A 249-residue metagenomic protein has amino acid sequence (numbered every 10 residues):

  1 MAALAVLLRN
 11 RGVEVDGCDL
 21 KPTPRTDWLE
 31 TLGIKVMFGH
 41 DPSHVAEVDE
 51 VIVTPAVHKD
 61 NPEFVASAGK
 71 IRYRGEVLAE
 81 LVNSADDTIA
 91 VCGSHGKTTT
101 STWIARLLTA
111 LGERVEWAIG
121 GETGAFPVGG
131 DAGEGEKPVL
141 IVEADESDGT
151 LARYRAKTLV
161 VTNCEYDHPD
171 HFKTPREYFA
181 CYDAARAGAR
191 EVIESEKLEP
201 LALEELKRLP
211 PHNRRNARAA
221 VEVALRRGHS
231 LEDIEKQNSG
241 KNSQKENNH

Functional and structural regions predicted by a protein language model:
M1-A5: Glycine-rich adenosine-cofactor-binding loop
L7-V13, E30, H44, P55-E191 (+2 more regions): Phosphate-binding loop of NTP-binding sites
L20-T23: Helix N-cap at the beta1-alpha1 junction of Rossmann-like dinucleotide-binding domains, i.e., the first residues
E30-A46: Glycine-rich, highly charged phosphate/nucleotide-binding loops
D49-E50, T158: Structural motif
G120-G121, A224-H249: Gly/charged, well-structured mid-domain segments that form the phosphate/adenylate-handling core of ATP-dependent
L198-E199, L209-N213, D233: Active-site glycine/GP-rich loop and adjacent strand/helix microenvironment that borders small-molecule binding pockets
R208-A219, G240-H249: Short glycine/threonine-rich catalytic loop with a Thr-x-Gly-x-Asp
